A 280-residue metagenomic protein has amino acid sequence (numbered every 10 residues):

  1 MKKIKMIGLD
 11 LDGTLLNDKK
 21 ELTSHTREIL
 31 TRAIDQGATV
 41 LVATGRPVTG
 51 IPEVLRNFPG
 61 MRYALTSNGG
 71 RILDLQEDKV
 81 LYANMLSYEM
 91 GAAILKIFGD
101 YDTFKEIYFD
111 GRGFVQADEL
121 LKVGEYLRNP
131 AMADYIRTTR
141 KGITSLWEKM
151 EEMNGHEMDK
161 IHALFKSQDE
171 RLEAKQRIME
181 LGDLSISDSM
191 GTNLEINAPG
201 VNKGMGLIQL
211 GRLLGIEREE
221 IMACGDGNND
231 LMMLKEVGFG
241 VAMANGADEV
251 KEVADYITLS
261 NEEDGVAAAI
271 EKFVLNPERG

Functional and structural regions predicted by a protein language model:
M1-L9, E28, D35: Non-catalytic pre-domain segments flanking phosphatase-related domains
M1-M6, L22-T23, M179, L194-G280: Mg2+-dependent phosphoryl-transfer enzymes with acidic/Ser/Thr/Gly-rich catalytic loops
K3-K19, I94: Asp-based phosphoryl-transfer active-site loop
E21-N129: Active-site phosphate-binding/coordination module
G37-L41, M61-R62, K160, E219-E220 (+1 more regions): Short active-site oxyanion
T39, F104, S185, F239-G240 (+1 more regions): Residue-level detector of anion-binding/catalytic polar loops
N57-G60, N68, Q76, L181-G182 (+2 more regions): Short, structured coil segments at secondary-structure junctions
I97, Y101-F104, Y108-C224: Conserved acidic, metal-coordinating active-site core of Asp-based, Mg2+-dependent phosphoryl-transfer enzymes
